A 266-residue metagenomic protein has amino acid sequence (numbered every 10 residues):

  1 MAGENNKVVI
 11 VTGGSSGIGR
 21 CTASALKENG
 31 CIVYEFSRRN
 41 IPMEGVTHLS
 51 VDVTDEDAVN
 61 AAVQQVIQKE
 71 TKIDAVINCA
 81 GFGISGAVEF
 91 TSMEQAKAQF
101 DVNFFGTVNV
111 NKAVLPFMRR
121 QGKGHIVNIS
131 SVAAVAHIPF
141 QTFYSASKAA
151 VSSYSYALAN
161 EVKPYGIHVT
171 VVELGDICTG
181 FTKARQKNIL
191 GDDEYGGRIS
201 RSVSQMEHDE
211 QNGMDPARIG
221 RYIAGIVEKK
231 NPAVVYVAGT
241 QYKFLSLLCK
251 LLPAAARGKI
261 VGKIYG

Functional and structural regions predicted by a protein language model:
S15, A23: N-terminal Rossmann NAD(P)H-binding glycine-rich loop of SDR-like oxidoreductase domains
E44-D57: Rossmann-fold cofactor-recognition segment
C79-I84: Conserved NAD(P)H cofactor-binding loop of Rossmann-fold oxidoreductase domains
A87-V88, Q95-K97: Substrate-binding pocket helix/loop in short-chain dehydrogenase/reductase
N111, S147-A150: Active-site helix of classical SDR
S131: Residue(s) in the substrate-gating loop at a strand-loop-helix junction that position the organic substrate next
P164-A233: SDR active-site lid
